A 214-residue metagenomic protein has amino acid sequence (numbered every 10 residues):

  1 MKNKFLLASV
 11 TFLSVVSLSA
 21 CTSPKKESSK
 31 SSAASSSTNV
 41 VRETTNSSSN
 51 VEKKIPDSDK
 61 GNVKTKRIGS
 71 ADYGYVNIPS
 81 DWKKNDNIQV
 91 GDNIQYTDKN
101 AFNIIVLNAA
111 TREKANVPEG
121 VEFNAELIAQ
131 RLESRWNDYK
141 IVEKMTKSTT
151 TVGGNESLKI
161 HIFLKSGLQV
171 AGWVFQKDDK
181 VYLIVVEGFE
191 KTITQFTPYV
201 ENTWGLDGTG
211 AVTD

Functional and structural regions predicted by a protein language model:
M1-K2: N-terminal secretory signal peptides that target proteins for export/translocation
F5-L7, S17-T45: Bacterial lipoprotein signal-peptidase II cleavage site
F12-L13: Repetitive helical segments and hydrophobic/amphipathic motifs
C21, Y73-I88, V200-A211: Short conserved aromatic/hydrophobic patches within beta-strands of well-structured domains
N50-G91: N-terminal "mature-domain start" segment
P79, A109-A110, V185-G188: Active-site-proximal beta-strand/loop segments in catalytic clefts of secreted hydrolases
I88-V174, K180: Conserved polar/disulfide-associated segments of primarily extracytoplasmic proteins
K180-D214: Surface-exposed amphipathic alpha-helical segments
